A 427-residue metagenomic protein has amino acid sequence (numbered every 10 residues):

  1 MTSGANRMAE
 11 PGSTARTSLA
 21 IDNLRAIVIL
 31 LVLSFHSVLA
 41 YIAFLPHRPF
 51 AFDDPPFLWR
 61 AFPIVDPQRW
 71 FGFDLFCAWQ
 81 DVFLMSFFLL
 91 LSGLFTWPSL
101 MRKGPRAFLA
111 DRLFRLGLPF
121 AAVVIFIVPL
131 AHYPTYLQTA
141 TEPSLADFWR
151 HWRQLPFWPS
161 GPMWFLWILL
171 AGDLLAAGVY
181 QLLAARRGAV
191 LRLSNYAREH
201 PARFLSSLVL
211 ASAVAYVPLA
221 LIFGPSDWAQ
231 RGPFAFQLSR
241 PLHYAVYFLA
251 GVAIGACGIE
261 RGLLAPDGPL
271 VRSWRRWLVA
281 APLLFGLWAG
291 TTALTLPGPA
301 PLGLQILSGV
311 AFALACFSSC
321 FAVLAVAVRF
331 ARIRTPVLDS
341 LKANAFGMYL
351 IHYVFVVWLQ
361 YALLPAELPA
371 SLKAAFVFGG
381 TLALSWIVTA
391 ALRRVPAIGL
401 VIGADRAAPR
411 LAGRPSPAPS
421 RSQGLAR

Functional and structural regions predicted by a protein language model:
T2-R427: Alpha-helical transmembrane segments and their immediate juxtamembrane cytosolic regions
